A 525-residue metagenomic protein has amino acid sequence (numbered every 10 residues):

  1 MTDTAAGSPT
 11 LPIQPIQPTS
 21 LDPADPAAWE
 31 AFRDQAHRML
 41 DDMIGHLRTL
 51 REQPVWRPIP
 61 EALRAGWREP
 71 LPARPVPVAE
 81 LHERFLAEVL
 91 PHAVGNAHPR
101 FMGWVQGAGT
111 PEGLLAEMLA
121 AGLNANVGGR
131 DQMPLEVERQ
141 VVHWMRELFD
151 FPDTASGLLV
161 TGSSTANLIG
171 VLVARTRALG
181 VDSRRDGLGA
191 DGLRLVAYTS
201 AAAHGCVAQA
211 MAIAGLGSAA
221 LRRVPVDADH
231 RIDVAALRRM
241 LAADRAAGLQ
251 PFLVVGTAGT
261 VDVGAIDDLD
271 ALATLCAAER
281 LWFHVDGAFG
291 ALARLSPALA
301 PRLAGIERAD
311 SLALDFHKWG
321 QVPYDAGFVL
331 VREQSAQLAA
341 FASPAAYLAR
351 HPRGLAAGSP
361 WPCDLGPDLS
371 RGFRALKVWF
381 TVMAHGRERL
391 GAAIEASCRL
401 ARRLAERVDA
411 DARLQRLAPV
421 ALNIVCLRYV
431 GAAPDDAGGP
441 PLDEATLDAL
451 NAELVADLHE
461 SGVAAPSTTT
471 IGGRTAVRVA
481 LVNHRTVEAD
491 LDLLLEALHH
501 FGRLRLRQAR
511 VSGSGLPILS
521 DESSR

Functional and structural regions predicted by a protein language model:
I16-T154, A456-P466, V477-T486, L493 (+1 more regions): N-terminal entrance/gating region of PLP-dependent enzymes' catalytic architecture
D25-W29, W379-A392, V430-G439: Amphipathic alpha-helix from the class-I
M145-V173, R222-P225: Short loop-beta-helix segment that forms the pyridoxal 5′-phosphate
A166-L338: Conserved PLP-enzyme active-site core in the AAT-like
T260, A304-A412: Active-site C-terminal subdomain of aminotransferase-like
V382, C426-A445, V463-D492: Conserved PLP-binding active-site segment of the aspartate aminotransferase-like
C398, R402, A418-L427: Conserved glycine-rich beta-strand-loop-beta hairpin in the small C-terminal domain of fold type I
I471-R525: PLP-dependent enzyme catalytic core of the Aspartate aminotransferase-like
